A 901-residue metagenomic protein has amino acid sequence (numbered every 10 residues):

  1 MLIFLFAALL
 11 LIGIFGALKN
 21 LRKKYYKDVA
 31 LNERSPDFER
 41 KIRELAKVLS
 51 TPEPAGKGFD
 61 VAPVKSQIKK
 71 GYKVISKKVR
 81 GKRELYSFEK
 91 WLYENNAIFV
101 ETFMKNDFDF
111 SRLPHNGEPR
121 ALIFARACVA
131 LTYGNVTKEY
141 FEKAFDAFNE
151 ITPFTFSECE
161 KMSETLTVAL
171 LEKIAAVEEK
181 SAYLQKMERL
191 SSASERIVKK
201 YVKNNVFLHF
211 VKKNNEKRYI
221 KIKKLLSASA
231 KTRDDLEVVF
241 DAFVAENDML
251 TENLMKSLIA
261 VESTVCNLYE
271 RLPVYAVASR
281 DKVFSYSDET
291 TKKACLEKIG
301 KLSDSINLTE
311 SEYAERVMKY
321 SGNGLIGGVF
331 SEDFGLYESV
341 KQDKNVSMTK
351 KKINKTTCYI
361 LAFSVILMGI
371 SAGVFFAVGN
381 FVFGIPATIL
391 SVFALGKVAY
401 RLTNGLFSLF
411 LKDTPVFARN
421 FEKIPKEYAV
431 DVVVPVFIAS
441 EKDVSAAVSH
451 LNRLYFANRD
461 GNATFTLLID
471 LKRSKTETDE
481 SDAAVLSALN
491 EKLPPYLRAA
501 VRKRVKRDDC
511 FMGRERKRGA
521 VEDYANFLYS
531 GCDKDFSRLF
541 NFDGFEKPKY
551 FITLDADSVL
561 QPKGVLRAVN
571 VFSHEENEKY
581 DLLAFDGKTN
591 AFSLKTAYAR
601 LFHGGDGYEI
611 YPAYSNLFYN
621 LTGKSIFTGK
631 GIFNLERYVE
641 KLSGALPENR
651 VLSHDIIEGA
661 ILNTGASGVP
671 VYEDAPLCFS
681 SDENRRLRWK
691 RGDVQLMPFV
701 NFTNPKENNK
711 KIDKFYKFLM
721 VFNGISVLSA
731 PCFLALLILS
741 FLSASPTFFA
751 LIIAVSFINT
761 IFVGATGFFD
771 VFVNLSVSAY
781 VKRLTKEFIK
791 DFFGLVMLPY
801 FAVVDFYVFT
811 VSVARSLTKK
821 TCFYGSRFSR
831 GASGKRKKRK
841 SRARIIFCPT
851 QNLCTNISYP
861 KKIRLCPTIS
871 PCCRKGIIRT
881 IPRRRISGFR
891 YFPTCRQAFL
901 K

Functional and structural regions predicted by a protein language model:
K23-A46, S50, R80-K105, E150 (+1 more regions): ATP/Mg2+ or Mg2+-diphosphate-binding catalytic cores that bind nucleotide phosphates or diphosphates via glycine-rich
R43-N116, P495-Y550, M697-S726: ATP-dependent phospho-/nucleotidyl transfer catalytic cores
E44, V48, Y598-S615, S681-T703 (+5 more regions): Catalytic core of nucleotide-sugar-dependent glycosyltransferases
R120-C159, S163-A182: Active-site activation/catalytic loop segments of kinase-like enzymes and analogous catalytic loops in related
L190-K355, K412-K710, R890, K901: Internal catalytic domains of large membrane-associated glycosyltransferases
V346-V365, V433-V444, E707-C732, V781-Y800 (+2 more regions): Loop-to-transmembrane boundary segments
L367-L411, I725-K819, I846-R879: Membrane-embedded multi-pass helical conduit in multi-pass membrane proteins, especially envelope-biosynthetic
R896-Q897: Short Gly/Ser/Thr- and charged-rich N-terminal loops/segments that act as flexible capping/hinge elements
